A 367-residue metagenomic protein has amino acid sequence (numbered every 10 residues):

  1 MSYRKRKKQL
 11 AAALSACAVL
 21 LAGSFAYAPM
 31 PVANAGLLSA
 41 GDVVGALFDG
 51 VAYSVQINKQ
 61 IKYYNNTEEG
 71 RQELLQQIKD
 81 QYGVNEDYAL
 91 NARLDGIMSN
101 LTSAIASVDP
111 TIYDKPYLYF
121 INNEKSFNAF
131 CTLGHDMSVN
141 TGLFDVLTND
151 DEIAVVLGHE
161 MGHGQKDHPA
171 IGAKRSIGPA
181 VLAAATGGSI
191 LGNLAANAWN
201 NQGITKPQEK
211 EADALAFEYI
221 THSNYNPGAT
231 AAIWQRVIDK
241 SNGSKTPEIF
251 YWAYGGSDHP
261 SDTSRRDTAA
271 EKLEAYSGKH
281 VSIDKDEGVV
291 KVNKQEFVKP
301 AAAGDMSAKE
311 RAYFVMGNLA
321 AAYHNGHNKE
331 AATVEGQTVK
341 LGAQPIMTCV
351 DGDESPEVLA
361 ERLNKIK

Functional and structural regions predicted by a protein language model:
Y3-C17: Bacterial N-terminal signal peptides that target proteins for export
L21-P31: C-terminal segment of classical bacterial N-terminal signal peptides
P29-Q77, S107-I112, N122, E209-A214 (+3 more regions): C-terminal capping/extension segments of zinc metalloprotease domains
G36-I177, H222-S223, K245-I249: Peri-catalytic and regulatory segments of divalent metal-dependent proteins
I153, C349-I366: Extended, hydrophilic extramembrane loops/domains of integral membrane proteins
A154-G158, H163-G164, G187-T205: Catalytic-site beta-strand/loop segments enriched in glycine and acidic/polar residues
H168-A198: Post-HEXXH active-site segment of zinc metalloproteases
A331-D351: Short glycine/threonine-rich beta-strand-turn micro-motifs
